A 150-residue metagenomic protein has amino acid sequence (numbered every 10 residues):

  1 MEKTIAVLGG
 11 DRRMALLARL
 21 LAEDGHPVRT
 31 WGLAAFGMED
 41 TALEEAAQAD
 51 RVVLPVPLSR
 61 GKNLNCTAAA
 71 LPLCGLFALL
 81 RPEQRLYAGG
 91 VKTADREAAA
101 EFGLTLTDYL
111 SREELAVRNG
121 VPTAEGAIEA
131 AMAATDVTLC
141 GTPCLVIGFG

Functional and structural regions predicted by a protein language model:
E2-T4, Q84, T142: Nucleotide donor/acceptor-binding cores
A6-L16, L21, T138-G150: Glycine-rich adenosine-cofactor-binding loop
D11, A34, K92: Residues in the short beta-alpha loop(s) of Rossmann-like NAD(P)-binding domains
L20-A22, T30, E45, A98: Alpha-helical scaffold elements within enzyme catalytic domains, especially in hydrolases
D24-M38: NAD(P)-binding Rossmann-fold cofactor-contacting core
G37-Q48: Short acidic low-complexity segments
V53-C140: Glycine/serine-rich phosphate-binding loop and adjoining beta1-alpha1 elements at the start of nucleotide-handling
